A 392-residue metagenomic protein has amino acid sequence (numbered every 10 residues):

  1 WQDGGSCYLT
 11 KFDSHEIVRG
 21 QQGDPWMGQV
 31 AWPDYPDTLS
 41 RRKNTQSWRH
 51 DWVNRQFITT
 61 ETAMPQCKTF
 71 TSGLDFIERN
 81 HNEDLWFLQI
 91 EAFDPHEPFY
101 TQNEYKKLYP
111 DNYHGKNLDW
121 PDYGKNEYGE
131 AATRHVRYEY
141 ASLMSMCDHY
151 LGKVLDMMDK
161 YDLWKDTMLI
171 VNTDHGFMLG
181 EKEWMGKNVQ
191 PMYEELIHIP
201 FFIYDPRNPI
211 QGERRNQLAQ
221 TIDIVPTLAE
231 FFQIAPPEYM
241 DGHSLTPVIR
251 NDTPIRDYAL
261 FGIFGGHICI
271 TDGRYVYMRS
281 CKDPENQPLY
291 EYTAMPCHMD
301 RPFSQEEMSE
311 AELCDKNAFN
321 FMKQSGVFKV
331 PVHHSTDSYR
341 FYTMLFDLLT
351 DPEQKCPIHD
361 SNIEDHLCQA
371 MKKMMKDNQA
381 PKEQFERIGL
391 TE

Functional and structural regions predicted by a protein language model:
W1-G4, G23-W26, D84-L85, D94-T101 (+8 more regions): Short catalytic/ligand-binding loop motif for oxyanion handling, primarily in non-cytosolic enzymes, centered on
W1-T59: Catalytic-site neighborhoods of secreted/periplasmic enzymes that process anionic sulfate/phosphate groups
T62, Q66, F70, K165-T167 (+1 more regions): Polar, surface-exposed loop/tail segments that function as active-site lids or cofactor/substrate-recognition elements
M64-H81, W120-L169, F231, M374: A long, amphipathic alpha-helix that forms part of the scaffold/cap immediately adjacent to metal-dependent active
G73-V136, M178, K355: Active-site His/acidic residue clusters
P98-N112, M157-Q220: Histidine-centered active-site microenvironments of extracellular/periplasmic hydrolases and transferases
R134-M146, N188-I199, P209-P226, A235-H243: A short beta-strand-to-alpha-helix junction
Y193-E194, F264-H359: C-terminal, low-complexity/hydrophilic appendages and adjacent surface loops of extracellular/periplasmic anionic
